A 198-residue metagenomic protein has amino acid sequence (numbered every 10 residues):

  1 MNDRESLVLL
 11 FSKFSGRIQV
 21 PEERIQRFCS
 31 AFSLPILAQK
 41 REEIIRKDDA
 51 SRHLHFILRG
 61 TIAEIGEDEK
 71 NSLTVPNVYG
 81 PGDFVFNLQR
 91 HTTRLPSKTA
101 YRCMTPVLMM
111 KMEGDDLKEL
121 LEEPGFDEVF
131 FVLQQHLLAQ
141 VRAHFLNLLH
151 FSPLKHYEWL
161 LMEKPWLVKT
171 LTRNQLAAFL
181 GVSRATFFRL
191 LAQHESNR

Functional and structural regions predicted by a protein language model:
M1-L34, R90: Cyclic nucleotide-binding regulatory module and flanking cytosolic helices
L34-D49, K70, Y79-D83: Conserved short histidine dyad/triad with adjacent acidic residue
R41, R52-I65, P81-G82: Glycine- and acidic-residue-biased ligand/ion/polar-headgroup-sensing regions
A63-V75: A short beta-strand-loop-beta hairpin characteristic of the jelly-roll/cupin
I65, N87-L88, L120, L160 (+1 more regions): Residues that scaffold the ATP/ADP-binding catalytic core of kinase and kinase-like folds
L73-L133: Cyclic-nucleotide recognition modules
H136-N147: Short, Lys/Arg-enriched N-terminal segment that forms or immediately precedes the first helix of a structured domain
F151-R198: Phosphate-/nucleic-acid-contacting segments
